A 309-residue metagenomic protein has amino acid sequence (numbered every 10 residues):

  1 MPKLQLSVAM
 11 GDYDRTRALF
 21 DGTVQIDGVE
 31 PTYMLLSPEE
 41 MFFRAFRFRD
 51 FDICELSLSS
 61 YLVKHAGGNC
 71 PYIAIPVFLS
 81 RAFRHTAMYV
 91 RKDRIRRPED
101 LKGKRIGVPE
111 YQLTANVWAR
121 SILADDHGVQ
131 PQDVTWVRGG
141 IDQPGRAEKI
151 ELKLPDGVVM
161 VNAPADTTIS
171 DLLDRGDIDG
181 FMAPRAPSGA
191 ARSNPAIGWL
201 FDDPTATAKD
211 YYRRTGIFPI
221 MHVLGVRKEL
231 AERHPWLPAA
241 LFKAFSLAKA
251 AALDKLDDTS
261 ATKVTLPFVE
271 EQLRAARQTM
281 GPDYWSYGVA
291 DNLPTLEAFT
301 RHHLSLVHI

Functional and structural regions predicted by a protein language model:
M1-L4, K153: Basic/polar N-terminal segments that are highly enriched at the extreme N-terminus, encompassing both cleavable
S7, D14-G145: Short, glycine-/small- and polar/acidic-enriched structural segments that line small-molecule recognition paths
I122-D126, L172, T295-S305: Amphipathic alpha-helical segments that form well-ordered structural scaffolds and often line/cohere around active
R146-D257: Pocket-lining segment of extracytoplasmic ligand-binding domains
G225, L230-H302: Secondary-structure end/capping motifs
V307-I309: Conserved small/polar residues in nucleotide/adenosyl-binding loops
